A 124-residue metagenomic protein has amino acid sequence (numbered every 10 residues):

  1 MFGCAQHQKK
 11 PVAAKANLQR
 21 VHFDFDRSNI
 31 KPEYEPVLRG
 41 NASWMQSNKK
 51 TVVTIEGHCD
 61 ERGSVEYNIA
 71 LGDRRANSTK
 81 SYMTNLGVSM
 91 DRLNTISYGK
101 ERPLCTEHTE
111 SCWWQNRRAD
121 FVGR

Functional and structural regions predicted by a protein language model:
M1-G3: C-terminal motif of bacterial Sec signal peptides marking the signal peptidase cleavage site
A5-H7: Bacterial signal peptide processing site
V12-G40, D60-V65: Short, solvent-exposed beta-strand/turn patches at coil↔beta or beta↔helix junctions that act as interaction loops
A14-K15, S47, C112-Q115: Extracellular/periplasmic catalytic domains that process cell-envelope and extracellular macromolecules
L18-R20, K50-V52, N116-R118: Structural motif
D26-E56, K80, T84-N85, M90 (+1 more regions): Periplasmic peptidoglycan-binding/anchoring modules of Gram-negative envelope and division proteins
H58-R124: Periplasmic OmpA-like peptidoglycan-binding domain that tethers envelope proteins to the cell wall
